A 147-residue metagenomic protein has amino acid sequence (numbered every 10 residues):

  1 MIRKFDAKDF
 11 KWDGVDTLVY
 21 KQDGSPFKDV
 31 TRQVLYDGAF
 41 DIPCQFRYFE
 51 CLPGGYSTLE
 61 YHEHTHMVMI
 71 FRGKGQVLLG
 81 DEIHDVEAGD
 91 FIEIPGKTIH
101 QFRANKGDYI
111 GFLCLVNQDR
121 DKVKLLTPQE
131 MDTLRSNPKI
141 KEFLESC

Functional and structural regions predicted by a protein language model:
M1-P43, P128-C147: A short, N-terminal "cap"/entry segment at the start of jelly-roll beta-barrel domains of the cupin/DSBH fold
R32, R47-H62, G96: Conserved short histidine dyad/triad with adjacent acidic residue
D37-G38, Y56-H62, R103-N105: Short histidine-centered beta-strand/loop micro-motifs that create catalytic or ligand/metal-coordination sites
H64-H66, I70-G75, G80: Glycine- and acidic-residue-biased ligand/ion/polar-headgroup-sensing regions
D81-G96: Short acidic-glycine-tyrosine-enriched beta hairpin
E93, G107-L125: A short hydrophobic beta-strand segment most commonly corresponding to one strand of the jelly-roll/cupin
